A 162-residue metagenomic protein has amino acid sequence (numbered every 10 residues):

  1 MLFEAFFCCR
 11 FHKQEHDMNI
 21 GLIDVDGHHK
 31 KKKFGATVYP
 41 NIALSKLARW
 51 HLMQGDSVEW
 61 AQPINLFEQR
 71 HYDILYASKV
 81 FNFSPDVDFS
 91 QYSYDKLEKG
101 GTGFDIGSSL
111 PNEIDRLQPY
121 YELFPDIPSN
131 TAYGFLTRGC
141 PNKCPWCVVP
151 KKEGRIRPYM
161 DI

Functional and structural regions predicted by a protein language model:
L2-K96, D105: A short, structured N-terminal alpha-helical element that caps or precedes a catalytic domain
E15, K30-G35, Y121-D126, P150 (+1 more regions): Proteins with a high burden of low-complexity, intrinsically disordered sequence enriched in S/T/G/P/A and R, requiring
M18, I64-I74, S84-V87, N130-N142 (+1 more regions): Conserved Radical SAM active-site core
N41, S45, Y120, R157-I162: Secondary-structure junction/capping motif
Q91-E153: Catalytic core of nucleotide-activated saccharide and alditol-phosphate transferases
